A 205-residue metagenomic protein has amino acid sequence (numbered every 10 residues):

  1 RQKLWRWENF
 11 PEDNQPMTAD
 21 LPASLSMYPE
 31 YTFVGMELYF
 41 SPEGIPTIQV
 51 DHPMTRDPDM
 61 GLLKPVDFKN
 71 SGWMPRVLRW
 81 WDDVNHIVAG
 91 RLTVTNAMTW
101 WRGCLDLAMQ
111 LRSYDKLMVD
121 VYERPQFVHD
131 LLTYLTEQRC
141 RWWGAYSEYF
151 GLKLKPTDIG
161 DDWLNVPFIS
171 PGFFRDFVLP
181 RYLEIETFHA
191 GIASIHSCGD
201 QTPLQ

Functional and structural regions predicted by a protein language model:
R1, L21-P22, I45, K64-Q205: Active-site loop segments of alpha/beta catalytic cores
R1-P46, T93-V94, L183, A190: N-terminal basic, low-complexity leaders that serve as flexible interaction/assembly modules and, when applicable, as
L25, P46-D57: Active-site beta->alpha loop and helix N-cap motifs at the rims of alpha/beta catalytic domains
